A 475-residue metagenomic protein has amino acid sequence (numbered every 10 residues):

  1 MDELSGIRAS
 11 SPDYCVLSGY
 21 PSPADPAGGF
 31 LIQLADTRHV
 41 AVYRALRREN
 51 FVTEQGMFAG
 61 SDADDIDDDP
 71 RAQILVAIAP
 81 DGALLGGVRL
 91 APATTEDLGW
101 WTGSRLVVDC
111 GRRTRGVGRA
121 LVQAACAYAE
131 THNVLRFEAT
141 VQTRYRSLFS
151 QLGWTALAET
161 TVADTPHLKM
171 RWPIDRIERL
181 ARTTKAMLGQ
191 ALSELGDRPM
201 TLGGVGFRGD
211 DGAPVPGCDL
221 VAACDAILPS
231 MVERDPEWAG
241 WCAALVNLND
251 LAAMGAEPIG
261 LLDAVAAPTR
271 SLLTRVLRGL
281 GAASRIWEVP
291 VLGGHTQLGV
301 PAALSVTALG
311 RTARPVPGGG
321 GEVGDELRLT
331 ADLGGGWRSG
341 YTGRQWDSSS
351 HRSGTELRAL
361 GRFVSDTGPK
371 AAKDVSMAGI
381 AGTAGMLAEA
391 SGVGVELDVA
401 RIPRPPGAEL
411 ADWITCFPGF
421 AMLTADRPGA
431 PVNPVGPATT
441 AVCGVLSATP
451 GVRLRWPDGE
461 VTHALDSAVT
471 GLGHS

Functional and structural regions predicted by a protein language model:
D2-D64, I74-A83: Short amphipathic alpha-helix that is part of the acyltransferase structural core
V76, A83-A93, G99-V107: Conserved beta-strand in the GNAT
V108, T114-A127: Conserved acetyl-CoA-binding loop-helix of GNAT-fold acetyltransferases
A129-R144: Conserved GNAT acetyl-CoA-binding A-motif
T165, P173-R179, P258-G340: Glycine-rich anion-binding loops of enzyme active sites
R171-V232, E288-L292, G419-A421, A464-S475: Extreme N-terminal cap/leader segments of soluble proteins
S353-G419: Active-site-proximal betaalpha loop/short-helix elements that scaffold phosphoryl/nucleotidyl transfer chemistry
G436-S475: Acidic, Ser/Thr/Pro-rich beta/coil linker or hinge segments at domain junctions
